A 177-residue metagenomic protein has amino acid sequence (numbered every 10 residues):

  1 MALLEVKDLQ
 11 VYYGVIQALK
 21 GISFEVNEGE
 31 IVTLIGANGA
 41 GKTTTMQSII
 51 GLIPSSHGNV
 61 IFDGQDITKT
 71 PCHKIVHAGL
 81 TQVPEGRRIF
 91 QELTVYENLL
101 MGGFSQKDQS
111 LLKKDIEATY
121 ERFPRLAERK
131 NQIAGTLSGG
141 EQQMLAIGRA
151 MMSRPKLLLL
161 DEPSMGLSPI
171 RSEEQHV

Functional and structural regions predicted by a protein language model:
A2-V177: Glycine-rich phosphate-binding loops of nucleotide-dependent enzymes
